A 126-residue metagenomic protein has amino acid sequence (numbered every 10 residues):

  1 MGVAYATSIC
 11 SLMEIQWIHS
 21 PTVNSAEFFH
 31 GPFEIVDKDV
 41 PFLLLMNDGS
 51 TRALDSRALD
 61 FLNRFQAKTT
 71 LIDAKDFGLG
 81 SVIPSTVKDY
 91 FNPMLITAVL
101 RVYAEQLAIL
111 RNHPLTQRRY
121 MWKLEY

Functional and structural regions predicted by a protein language model:
M1-Y126: A SIS-like phosphosugar-recognition module
